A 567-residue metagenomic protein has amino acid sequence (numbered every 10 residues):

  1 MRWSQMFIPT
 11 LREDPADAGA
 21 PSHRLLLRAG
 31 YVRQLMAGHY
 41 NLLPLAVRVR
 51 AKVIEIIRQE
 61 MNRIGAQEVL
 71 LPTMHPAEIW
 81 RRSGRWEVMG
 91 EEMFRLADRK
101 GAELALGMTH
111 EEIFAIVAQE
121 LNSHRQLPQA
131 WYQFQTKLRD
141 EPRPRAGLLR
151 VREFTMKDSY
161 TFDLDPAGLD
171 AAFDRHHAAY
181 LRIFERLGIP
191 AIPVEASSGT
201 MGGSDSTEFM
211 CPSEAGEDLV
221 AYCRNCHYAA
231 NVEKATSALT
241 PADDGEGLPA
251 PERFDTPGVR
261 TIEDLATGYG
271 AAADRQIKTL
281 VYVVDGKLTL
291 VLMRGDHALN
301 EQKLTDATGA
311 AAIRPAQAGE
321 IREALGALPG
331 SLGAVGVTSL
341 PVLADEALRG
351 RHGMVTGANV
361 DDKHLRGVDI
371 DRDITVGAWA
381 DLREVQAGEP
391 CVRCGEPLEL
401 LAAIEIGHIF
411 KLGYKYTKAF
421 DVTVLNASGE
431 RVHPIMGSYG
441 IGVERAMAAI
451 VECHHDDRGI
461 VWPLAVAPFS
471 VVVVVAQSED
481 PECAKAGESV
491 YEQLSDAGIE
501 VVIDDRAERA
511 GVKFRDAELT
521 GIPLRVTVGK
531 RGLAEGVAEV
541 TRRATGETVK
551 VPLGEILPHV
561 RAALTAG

Functional and structural regions predicted by a protein language model:
M1-G567: NTP/phosphate- and nucleic-acid-binding module
